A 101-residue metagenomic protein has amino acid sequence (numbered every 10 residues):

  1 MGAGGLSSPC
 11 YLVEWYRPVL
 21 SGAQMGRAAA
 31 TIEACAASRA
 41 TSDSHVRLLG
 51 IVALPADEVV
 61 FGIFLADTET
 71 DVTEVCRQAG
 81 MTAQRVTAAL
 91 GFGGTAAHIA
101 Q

Functional and structural regions predicted by a protein language model:
M1-A40, L54, E74, F92-Q101: Short S/T/G/P-rich N-terminal loop/turn motif that feeds into the first structured element of a domain
Y11-W15, L49-D71: Short, well-ordered beta-strand segments in beta-rich or mixed alpha/beta enzyme and ligand-binding folds
D43-H45, G80: Glycine-centered loop/turn motif at secondary-structure junctions
H45-I51, R85: A short linear hydrophobic-aromatic micro-motif
L65-F92: An amphipathic, aromatic/His-enriched active-site/gating alpha helix that lines ligand/cofactor pockets
